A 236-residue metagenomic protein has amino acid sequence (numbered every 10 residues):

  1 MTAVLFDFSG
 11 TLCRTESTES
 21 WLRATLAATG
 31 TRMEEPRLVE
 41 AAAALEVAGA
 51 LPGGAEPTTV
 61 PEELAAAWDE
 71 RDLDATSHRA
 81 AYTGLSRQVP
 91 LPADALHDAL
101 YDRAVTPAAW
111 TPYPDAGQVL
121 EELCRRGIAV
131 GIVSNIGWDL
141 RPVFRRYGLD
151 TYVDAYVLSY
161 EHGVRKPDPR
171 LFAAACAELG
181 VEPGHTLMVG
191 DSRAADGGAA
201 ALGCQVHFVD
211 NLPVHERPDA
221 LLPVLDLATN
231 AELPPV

Functional and structural regions predicted by a protein language model:
M1-F6, P36, P92-L96, G117 (+2 more regions): Asp-based, Mg2+/Mn2+-dependent phosphohydrolase catalytic module
M1-P114: N-terminal helical cap/lid subdomain that shapes the substrate entry/recognition surface in HAD-like hydrolases
R32, A129-V130: A generic hydrophobic-segment detector
